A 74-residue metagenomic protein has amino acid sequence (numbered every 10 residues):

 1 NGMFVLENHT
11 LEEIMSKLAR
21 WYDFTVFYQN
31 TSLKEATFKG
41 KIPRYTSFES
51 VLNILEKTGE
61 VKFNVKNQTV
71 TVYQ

Functional and structural regions predicted by a protein language model:
N1-Q74: A residue-level detector for the "anchor" residue at the start of short, highly conserved motifs
